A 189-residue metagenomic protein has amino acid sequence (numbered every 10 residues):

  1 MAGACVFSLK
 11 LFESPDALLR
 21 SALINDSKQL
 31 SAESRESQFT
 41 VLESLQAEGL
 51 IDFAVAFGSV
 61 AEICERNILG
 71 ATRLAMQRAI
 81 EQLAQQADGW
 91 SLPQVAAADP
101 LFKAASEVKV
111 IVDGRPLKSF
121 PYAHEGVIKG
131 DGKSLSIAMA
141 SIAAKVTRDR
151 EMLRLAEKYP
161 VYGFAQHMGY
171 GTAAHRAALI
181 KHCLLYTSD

Functional and structural regions predicted by a protein language model:
M1-S188: RNase H-like, Mg2+-dependent phosphodiesterase core, and more generally RNA phosphate-backbone-engaging helix-loop
